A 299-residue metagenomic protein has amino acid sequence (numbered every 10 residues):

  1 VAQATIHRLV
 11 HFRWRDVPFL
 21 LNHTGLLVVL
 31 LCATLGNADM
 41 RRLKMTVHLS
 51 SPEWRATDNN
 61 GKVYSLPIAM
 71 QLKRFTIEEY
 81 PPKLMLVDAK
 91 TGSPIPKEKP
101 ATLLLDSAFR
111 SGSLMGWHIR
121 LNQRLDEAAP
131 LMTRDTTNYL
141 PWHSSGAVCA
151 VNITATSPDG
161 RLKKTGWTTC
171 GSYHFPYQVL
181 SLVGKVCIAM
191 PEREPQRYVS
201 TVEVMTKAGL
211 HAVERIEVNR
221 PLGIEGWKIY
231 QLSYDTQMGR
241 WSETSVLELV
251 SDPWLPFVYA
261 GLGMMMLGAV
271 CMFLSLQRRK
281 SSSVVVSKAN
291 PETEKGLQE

Functional and structural regions predicted by a protein language model:
V1-E299: Solvent-exposed, non-transmembrane regions of integral membrane proteins
